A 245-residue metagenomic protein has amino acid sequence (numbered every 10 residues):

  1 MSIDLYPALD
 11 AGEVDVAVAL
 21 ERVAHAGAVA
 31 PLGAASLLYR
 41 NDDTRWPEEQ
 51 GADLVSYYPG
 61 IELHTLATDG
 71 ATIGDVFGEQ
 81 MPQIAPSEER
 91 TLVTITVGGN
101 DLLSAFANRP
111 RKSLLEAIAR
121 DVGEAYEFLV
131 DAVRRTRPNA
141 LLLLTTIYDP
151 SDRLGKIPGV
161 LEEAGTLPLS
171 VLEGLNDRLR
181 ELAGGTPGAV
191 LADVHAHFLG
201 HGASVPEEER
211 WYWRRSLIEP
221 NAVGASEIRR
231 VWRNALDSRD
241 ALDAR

Functional and structural regions predicted by a protein language model:
M1-V23: Short, extreme N-terminal segment that most often corresponds to the first beta-strand
A28-P31, D101-A107, S151-I157, G200-E207: Short acidic/His/Gly/Ser-rich catalytic and metal-binding motifs that mark active-site loops of diverse hydrolases
A30-E124: Conserved SGNH/GDSL esterase-like catalytic core that processes O-acyl groups on lipids and polysaccharides
P31-A35, R109-L114, K156-G165, P206-W213: Short glycine/proline- and charge-enriched loop/turn segments that cap or connect secondary-structure elements
I84-E89, T136-R137, R239: Glycine-rich phosphate-binding loop signature in dinucleotide/nucleotide-binding domains
E89, R210-R245: Histidine-centered active-site loop/cap adjacent to the catalytic His in serine esterases/O-acetyl transfer systems
T145-D149, V194-A196: Short, well-ordered beta-to-alpha junction loops that form the rim of enzyme active sites and present histidine/acidic
D152-D193: Substrate-gating cap/lid alpha-helix
